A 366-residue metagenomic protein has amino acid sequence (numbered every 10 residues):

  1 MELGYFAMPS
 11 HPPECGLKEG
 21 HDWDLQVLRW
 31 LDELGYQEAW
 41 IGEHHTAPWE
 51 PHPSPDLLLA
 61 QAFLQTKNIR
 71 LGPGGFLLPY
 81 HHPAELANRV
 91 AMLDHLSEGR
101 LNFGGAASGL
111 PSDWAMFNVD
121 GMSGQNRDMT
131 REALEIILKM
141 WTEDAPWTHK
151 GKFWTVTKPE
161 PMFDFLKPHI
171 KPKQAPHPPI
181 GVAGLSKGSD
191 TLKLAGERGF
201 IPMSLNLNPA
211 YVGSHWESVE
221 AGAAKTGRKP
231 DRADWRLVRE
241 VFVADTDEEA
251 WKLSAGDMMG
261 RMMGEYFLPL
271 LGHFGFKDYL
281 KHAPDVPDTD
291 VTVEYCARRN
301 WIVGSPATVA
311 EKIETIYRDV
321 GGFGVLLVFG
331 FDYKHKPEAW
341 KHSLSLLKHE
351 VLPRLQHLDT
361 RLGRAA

Functional and structural regions predicted by a protein language model:
M1-R70, P176-P178, A365-A366: N-terminal beta1-alpha1-beta2 module of alpha/beta enzyme domains
E2-L17, Y80-T155, I201-S204, N208-G213 (+1 more regions): Flexible, glycine-rich active-site loops centered on histidine and acidic residues that chelate a metal or position
L3, G35, E43, A62 (+8 more regions): Conserved, mostly hydrophobic/aromatic
L3-A7, A39-I41, L71-P73, L101-G105 (+4 more regions): Hydrophobic faces of well-ordered beta-strands that scaffold small-molecule active sites in alpha/beta enzyme cores
A7-D22, F76-A84, P176-K187, A244 (+1 more regions): Active-site mouth loops of central-metabolism enzymes
K18-W30, S186-K193, V309-I316: Short, acidic/polar
D32-E33, L59-K67, V90, D94-L101 (+3 more regions): Acidic (Asp/Glu)-rich catalytic clusters
G124-I170, A210-F323, Q356-A366: An alpha-helical appendage that flanks or caps ligand/catalytic pockets
